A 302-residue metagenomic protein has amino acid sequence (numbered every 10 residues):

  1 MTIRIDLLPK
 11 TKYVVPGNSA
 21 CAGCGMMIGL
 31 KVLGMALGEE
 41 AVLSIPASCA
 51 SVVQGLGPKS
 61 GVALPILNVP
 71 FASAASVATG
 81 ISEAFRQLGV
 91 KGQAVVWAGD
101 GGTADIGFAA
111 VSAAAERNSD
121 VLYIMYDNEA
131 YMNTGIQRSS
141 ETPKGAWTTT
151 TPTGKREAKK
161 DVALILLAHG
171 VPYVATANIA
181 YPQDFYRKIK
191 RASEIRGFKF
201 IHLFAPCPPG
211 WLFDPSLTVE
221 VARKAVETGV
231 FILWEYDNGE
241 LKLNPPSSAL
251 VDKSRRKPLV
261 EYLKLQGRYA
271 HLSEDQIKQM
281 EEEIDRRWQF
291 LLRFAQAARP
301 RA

Functional and structural regions predicted by a protein language model:
T2-Y123, I136, S140-P143, K155-R156: Cofactor-binding active-site loop characterized by glycine-rich and histidine/acidic residues
R4-K10, V90, S139-I195: Conserved thiamine diphosphate
T11, G23, M27, F71 (+7 more regions): Electropositive phosphate-/nucleotide-binding environments in soluble metabolic enzymes
G34-A41, S82-F85, E157, L167-G170 (+4 more regions): Structural signal for hydrophobic packing residues in well-ordered secondary-structure cores of soluble enzyme domains
V42, D120, P172, F198-K199: Residue-level detector of anion-binding/catalytic polar loops
A50-S51, N128-N133, P208-G210: Short gly/pro/ser/thr-enriched loop/turn and capping motifs at secondary-structure boundaries
M125, T176-A177, F200-F204: Short, conserved beta-strand edge motifs with alternating hydrophobic and charged residues
F185-A302: Glycine/aspartate-rich loop-and-adjacent alpha/beta segment that forms the canonical ThDP
